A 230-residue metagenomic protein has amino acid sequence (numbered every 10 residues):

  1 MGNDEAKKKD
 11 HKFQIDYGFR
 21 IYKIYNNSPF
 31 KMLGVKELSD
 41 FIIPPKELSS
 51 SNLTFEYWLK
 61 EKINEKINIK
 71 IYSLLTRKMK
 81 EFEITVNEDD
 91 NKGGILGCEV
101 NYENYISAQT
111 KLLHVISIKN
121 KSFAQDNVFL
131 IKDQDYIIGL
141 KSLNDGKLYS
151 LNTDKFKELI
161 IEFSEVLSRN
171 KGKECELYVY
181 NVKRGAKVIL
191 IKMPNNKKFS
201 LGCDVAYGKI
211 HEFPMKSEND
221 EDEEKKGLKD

Functional and structural regions predicted by a protein language model:
M1-D230: Intrinsically disordered, Ser/Thr/Pro/Gly-rich linkers and terminal tails that flank and connect PDZ domains
